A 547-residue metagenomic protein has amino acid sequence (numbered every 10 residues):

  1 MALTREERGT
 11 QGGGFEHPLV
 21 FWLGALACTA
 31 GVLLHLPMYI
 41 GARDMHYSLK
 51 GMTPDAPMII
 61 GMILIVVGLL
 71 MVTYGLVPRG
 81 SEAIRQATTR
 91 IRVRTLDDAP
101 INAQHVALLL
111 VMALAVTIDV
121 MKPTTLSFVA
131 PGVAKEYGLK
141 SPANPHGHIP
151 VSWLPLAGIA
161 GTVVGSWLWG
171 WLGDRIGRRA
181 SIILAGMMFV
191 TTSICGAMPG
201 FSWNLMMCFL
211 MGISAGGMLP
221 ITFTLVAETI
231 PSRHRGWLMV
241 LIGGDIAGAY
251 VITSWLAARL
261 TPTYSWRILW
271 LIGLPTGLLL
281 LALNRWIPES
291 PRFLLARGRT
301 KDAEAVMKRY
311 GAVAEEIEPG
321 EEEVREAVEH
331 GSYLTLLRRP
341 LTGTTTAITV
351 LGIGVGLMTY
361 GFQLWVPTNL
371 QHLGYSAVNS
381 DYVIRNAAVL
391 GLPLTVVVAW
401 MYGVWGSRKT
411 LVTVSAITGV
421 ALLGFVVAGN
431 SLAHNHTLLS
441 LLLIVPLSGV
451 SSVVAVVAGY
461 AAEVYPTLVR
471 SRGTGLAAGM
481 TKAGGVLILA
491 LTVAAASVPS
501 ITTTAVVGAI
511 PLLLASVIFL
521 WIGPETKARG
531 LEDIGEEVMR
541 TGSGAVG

Functional and structural regions predicted by a protein language model:
M1-E7, I40-D44, I60-D98, W286-L341 (+2 more regions): Intracellular cytosolic loops and amphipathic helices of Major Facilitator Superfamily
L33-Y39, A107-S141, T359-P367: Extracytoplasmic
S48-D55, V129-V163: Extracellular/periplasmic helix-loop-helix junction of adjacent transmembrane segments in MFS-like secondary
V120, T124-P131, L337-T395: Extracytoplasmic gate region of multi-pass secondary transporters
T124, G158-W167, Y250-V251, A388-V396 (+2 more regions): Residue-level signature of mid-helix packing/kink "hotspots" within the transmembrane helices of 12-pass Major
A180-C195, T410-G424: Structural signature of the two symmetry-related core transmembrane helices
A197-M207, P262-S265, V427-L441: Helix-loop junctions at membrane interfaces in 12-TM secondary transporters
H234-Y264, L271-G277, A478-I488: Glycine-rich segments within core transmembrane alpha-helices of 12-TM secondary carriers
